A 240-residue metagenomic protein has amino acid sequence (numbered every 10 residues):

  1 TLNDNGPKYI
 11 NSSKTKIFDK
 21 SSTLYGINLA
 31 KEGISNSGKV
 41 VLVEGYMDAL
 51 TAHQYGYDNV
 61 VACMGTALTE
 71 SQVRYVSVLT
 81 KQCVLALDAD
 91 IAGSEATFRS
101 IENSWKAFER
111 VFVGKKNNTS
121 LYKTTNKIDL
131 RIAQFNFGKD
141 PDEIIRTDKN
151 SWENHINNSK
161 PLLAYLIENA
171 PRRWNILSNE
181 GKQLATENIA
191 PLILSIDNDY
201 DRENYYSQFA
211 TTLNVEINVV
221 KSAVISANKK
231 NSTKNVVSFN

Functional and structural regions predicted by a protein language model:
T1-C83, E95-S100: Phosphate-handling DNA/RNA-contact segment within nucleic-acid enzymes
K31-V40, A67-C83, L87-N240: A charged alpha-helical hairpin associated with nucleic-acid processing machineries
